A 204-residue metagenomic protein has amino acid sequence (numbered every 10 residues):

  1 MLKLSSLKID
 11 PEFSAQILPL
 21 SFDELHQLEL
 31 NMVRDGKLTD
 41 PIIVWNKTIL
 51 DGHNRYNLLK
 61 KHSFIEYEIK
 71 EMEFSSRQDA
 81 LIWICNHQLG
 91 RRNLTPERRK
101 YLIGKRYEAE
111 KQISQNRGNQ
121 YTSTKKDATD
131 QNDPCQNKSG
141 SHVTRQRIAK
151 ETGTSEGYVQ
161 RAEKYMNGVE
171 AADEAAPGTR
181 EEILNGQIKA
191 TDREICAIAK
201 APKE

Functional and structural regions predicted by a protein language model:
M1-M72, A80-N93: Short, charged/polar connector segments at secondary-structure boundaries
N31, Y165, K200-A201: Residues within well-ordered alpha-helical secondary structure of globular protein domains
L38-T39, I65, A172, I188-K189 (+1 more regions): A general structural signal for well-ordered secondary-structure junctions
W83-H87, K105, A197: Short, hydrophobic/amphipathic alpha-helical patches that form generic packing surfaces within helical domains
R92-R193: Alpha-helical interaction elements
D192-E204: A short, Lys/Arg-enriched interface patch at domain edges and termini
